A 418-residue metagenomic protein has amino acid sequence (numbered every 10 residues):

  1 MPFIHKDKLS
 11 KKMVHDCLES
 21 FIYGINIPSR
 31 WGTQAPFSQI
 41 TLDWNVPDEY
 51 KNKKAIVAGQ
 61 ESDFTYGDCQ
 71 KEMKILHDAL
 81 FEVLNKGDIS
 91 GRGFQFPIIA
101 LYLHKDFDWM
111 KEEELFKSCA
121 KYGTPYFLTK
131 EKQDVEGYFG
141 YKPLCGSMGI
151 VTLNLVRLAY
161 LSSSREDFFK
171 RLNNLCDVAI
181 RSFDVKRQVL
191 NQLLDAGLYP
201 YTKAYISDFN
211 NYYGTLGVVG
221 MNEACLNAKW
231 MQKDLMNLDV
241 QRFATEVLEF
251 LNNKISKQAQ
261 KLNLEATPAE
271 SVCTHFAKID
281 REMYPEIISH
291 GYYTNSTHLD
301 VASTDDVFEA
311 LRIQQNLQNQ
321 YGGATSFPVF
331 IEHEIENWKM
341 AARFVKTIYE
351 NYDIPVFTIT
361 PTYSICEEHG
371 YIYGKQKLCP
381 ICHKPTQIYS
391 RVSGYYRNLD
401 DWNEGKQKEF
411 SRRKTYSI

Functional and structural regions predicted by a protein language model:
M1-N210, M231, N237-I381, P385-I388: Conserved catalytic cores of very large enzyme subunits
I4, A224-K229, H333, V392-Y396: Generic structural signal for hydrophobic core residues of well-folded globular domains
L42, G214-N227, E249, R391: Contiguous, well-ordered alpha-helical segments that form the cores/surfaces of helical PPI scaffolds
K54, L193, A228, L235 (+3 more regions): Short amphipathic alpha-helical leader/targeting segments
P125, M221, Y396: Gly/Ser/Thr-rich beta-alpha loop segments that engage phosphate groups in nucleotides
F209-G217, L399, Q407: Core of folded catalytic or high-affinity ligand/protein-binding domains in predominantly eukaryotic proteins
G217-G220, G323, G394, G405: Glycine-centered flexibility sites
E367, C382-I418: Long, charge-rich boundary regions
